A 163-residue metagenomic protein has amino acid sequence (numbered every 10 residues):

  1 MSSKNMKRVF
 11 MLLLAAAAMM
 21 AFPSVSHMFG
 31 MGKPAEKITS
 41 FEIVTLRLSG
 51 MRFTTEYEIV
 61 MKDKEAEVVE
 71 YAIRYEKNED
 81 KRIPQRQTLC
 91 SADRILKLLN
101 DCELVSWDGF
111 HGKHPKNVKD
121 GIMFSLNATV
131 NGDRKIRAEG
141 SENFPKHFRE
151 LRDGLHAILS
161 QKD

Functional and structural regions predicted by a protein language model:
M1-N5: N-terminal secretory signal peptides that target proteins for export/translocation
K7-A16: Sec-dependent N-terminal signal peptides
A18-C90, K113-K135: N-terminal domain-start interaction segment
H27-F29, C90-P115, L159: Charged, amphipathic alpha-helical segments
R94-I95, I122, L151: Amphipathic alpha-helical interface surfaces
A138-E139: DNA polymerase sliding clamps and clamp-related checkpoint/processivity subunits
E142-D163: C-terminal partner/receptor-binding element of secreted or periplasmic proteins
